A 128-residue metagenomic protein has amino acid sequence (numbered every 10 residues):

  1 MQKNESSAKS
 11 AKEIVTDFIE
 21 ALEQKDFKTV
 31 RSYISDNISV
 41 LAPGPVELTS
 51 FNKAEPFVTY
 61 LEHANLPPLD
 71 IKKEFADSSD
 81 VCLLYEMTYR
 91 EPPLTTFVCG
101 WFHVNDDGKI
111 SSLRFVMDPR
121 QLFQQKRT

Functional and structural regions predicted by a protein language model:
M1-Q24, K28-S32, K126-T128: Short, low-complexity N-terminal intrinsically disordered segments enriched in polar/charged residues
V15-F18, T29-R31, I38, A54-F57 (+4 more regions): Hydrophobic pocket/interface hotspot
S35-S78: A solvent-exposed, acidic/Ser-Thr-rich amphipathic alpha-helical stretch
P67-D70, L94-G100: Short, surface-exposed coil-to-beta transition loops
F75-D77, P92-T96: A generic structural micro-feature
D77-M87: A short hydrophobic beta-strand element
M87-Y89, V104: Hydrophobic beta-strand positions in extracellular immunoglobulin-like domains
R114-T128: Low-complexity, intrinsically disordered terminal/linker segments enriched in charged and Gly/Pro repeats
